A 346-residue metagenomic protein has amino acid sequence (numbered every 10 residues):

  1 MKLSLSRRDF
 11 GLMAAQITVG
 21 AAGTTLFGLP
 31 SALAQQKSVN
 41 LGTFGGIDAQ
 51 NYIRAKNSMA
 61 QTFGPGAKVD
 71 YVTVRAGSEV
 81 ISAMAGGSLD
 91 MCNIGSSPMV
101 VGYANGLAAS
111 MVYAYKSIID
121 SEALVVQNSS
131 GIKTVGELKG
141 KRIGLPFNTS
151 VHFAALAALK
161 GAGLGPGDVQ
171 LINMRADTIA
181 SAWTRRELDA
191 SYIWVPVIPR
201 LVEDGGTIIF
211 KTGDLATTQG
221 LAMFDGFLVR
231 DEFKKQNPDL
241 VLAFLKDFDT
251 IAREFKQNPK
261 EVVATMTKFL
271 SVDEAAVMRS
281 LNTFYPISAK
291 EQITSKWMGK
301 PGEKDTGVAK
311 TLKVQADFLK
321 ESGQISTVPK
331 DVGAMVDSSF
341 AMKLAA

Functional and structural regions predicted by a protein language model:
K2, D9-A32: N-terminal export signals
A34-N173, D189-V195, A346: Short, glycine-/small- and polar/acidic-enriched structural segments that line small-molecule recognition paths
Y52, T73, G77, N148-H152 (+9 more regions): Solvent-exposed, acidic/flexible segments
F63, S88, N93, Y103 (+7 more regions): Sec/Tat-exported extracytoplasmic proteins
K68-V69, P166-V169, S271-N282, S326-G333: Short, surface-exposed acidic
S97, T178-L270: Pocket-lining segment of extracytoplasmic ligand-binding domains
K235-E321: Secondary-structure end/capping motifs
A309-A346: Conserved C-terminal helix/tail region of periplasmic/extracytoplasmic solute-binding proteins
